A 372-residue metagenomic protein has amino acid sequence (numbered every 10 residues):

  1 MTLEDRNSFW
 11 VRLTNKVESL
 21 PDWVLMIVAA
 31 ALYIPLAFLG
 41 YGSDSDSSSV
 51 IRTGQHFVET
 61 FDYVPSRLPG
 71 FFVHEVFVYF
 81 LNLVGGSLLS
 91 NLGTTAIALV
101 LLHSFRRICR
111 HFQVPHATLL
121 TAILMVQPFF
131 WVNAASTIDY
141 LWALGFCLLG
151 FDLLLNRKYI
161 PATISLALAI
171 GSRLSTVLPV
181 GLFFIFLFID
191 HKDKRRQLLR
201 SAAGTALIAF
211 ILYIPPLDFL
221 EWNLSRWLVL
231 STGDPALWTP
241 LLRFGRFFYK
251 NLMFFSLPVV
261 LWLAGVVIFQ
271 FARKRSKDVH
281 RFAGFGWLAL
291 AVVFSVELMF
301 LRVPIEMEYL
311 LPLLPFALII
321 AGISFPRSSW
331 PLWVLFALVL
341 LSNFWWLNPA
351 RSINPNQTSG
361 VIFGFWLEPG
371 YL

Functional and structural regions predicted by a protein language model:
E18-S47, G204-F219, S295-L298, A337-N348: Transmembrane signal-anchor helices characteristic of membrane glycosylation enzymes that use polyprenol
L39-T53, V64-F77: Extracytoplasmic catalytic/substrate-binding loops of multi-pass membrane glycan-assembly enzymes
V50, L335-L372: Membrane-embedded, lumen/periplasm-facing catalytic core of multi-pass transferases that use lipid-linked donors
L88, L92-F112, L149, V266-A272: Transmembrane-helix motifs of polytopic, lipid-linked glycan transferases
V132-Y140, E306-M307: Short acidic/glycine- and proline-prone juxtamembrane loop motifs at membrane-interface regions of multi-pass membrane
S172, L178, V303-W330: Hydrophobic/aromatic-rich transmembrane helices and adjacent perimembrane loops
Q197-V266, L341-N354: Membrane-lumen/periplasm interface segments of specific transmembrane helices in polyprenyl phosphate-linked
M253-R281, A291-F294, A317: Hydrophobic, aromatic-rich transmembrane alpha-helices and their immediate juxtamembrane boundary segments
